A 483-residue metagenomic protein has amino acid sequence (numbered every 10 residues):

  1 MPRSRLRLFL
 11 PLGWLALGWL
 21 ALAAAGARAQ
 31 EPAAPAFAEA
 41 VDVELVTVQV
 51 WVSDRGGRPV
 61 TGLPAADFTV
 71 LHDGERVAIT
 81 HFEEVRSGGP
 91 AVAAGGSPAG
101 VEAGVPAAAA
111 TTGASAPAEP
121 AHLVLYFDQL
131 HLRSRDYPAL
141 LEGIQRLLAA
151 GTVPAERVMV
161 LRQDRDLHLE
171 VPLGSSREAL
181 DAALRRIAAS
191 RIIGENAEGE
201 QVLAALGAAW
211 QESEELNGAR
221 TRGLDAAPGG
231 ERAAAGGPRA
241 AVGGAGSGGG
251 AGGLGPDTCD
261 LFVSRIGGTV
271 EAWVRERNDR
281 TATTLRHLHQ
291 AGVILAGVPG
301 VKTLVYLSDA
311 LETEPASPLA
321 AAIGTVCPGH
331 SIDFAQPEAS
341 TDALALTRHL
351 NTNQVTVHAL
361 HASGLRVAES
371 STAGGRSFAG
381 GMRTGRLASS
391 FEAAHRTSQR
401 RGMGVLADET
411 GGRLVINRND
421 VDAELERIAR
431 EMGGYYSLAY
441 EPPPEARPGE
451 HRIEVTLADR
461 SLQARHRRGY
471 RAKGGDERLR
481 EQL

Functional and structural regions predicted by a protein language model:
M1-F9: N-terminal secretory signal peptides that target proteins for export/translocation
F9-A23: Bacterial N-terminal signal peptides
A29-L483: Scaffold/interface architecture of coatomer-like assemblies
